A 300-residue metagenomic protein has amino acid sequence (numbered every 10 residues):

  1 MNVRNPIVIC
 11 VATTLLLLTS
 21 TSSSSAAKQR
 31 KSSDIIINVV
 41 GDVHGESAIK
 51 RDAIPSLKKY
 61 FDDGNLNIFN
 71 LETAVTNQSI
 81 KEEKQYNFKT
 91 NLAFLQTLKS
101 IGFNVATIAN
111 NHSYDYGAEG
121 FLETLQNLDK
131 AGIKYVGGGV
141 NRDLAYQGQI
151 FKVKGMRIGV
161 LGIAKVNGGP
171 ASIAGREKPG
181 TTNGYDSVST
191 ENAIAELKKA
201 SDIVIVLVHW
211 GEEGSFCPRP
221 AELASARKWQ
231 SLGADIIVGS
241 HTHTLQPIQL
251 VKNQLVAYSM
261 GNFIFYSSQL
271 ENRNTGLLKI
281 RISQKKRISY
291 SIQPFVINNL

Functional and structural regions predicted by a protein language model:
M1-C10: Bacterial N-terminal signal peptides that target proteins for export
C10-T19: Bacterial N-terminal signal peptides
A26-L300: Acidic, metal/ion-coordinating pockets
